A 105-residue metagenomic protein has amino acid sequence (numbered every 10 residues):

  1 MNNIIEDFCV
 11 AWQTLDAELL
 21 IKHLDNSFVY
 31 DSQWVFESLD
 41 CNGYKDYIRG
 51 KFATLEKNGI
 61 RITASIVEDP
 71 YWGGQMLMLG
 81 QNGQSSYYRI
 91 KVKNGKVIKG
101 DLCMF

Functional and structural regions predicted by a protein language model:
N2-N3: Amphipathic alpha-helical repeat elements characteristic of tetratricopeptide repeat
E6-V10: Amphipathic alpha-helical repeat scaffolds
A11-W12, T54: Histidine kinase transmitter module recognition
T14-D31: Short, well-ordered alpha-helical segments enriched in acidic and aromatic residues
D31, K45-F105: A beta-strand edge to alpha-helix "cap/lid" segment located at domain peripheries
W34-E37: Short histidine/acidic/glycine/proline-rich micro-motifs that form metal- and phosphate-coordinating active-site loops
L39-G43: Short beta-edge strand/loop motif at the mouth of beta-sheet-based domains
